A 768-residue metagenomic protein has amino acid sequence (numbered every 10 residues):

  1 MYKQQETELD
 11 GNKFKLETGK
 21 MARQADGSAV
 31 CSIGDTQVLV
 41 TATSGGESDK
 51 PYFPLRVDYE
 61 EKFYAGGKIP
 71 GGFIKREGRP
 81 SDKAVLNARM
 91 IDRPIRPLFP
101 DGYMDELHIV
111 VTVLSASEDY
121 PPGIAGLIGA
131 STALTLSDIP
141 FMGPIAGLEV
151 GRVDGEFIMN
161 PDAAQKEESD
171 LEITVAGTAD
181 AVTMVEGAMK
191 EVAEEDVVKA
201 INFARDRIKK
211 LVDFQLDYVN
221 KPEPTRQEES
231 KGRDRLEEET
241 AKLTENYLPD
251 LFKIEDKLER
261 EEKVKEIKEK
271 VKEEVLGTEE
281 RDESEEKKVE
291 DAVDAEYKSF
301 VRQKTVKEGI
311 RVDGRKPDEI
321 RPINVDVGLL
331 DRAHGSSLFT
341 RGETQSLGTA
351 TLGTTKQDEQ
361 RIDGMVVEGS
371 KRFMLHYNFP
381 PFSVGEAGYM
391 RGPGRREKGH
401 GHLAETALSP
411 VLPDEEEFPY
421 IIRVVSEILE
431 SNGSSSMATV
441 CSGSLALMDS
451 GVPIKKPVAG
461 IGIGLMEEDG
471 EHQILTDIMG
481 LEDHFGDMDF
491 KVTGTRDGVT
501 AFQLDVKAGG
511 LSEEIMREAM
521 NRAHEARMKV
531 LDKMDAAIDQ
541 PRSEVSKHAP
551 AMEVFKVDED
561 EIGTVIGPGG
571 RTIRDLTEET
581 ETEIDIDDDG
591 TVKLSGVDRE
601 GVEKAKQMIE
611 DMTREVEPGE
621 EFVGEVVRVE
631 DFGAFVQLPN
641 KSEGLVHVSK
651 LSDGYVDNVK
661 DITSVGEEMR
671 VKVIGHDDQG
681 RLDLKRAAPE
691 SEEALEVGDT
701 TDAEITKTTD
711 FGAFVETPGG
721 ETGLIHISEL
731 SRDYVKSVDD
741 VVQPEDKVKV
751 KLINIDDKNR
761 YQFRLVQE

Functional and structural regions predicted by a protein language model:
M1-E228: Long, basic N-terminal domains or extensions that often function in RNA/ssDNA interaction or organelle/cellular
M1-S44, D49-R56, R226-E368, P550-T564 (+2 more regions): Extended amphipathic alpha-helical scaffolds
A25-H108, V113-Y120, E186, L329 (+3 more regions): Glycine-rich, flexible beta-strand/loop modules in the N-terminal catalytic cores of phosphate-handling
G27-A29, Y120-D138, V327-A350, N432-V452 (+1 more regions): Conserved phosphate/anionic-ligand binding catalytic regions in large, soluble enzymes, centered on
R56-P70, G102-E106, A176, A241-K242 (+8 more regions): Flexible hinge/switch segments at interdomain interfaces of large molecular machines
D101-L107, M142-P144, L211-Q227, L258 (+6 more regions): Flexible, glycine/charged-enriched surface loops at secondary-structure junctions
D138-I254, L447-S543: Mobile "lid/hinge" segments at catalytic clefts and subdomain interfaces of large enzymes
H548-M552, E559-E768: Single-stranded RNA-binding regions, centering on S1/OB-family and related RNA-binding modules
